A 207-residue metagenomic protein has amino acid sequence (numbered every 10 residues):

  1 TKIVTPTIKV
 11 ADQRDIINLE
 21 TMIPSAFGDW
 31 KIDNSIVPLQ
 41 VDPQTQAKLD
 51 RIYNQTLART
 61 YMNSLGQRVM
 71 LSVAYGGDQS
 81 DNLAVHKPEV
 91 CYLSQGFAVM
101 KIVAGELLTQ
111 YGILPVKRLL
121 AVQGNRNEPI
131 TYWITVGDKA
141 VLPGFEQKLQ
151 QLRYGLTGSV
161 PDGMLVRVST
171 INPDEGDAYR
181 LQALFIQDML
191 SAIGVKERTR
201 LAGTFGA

Functional and structural regions predicted by a protein language model:
V4-I23: Alpha-helical transmembrane signal-anchor/signal-peptide segments
P6, R14-D15, P43-Q46, V103-G105 (+1 more regions): Short secondary-structure boundary micro-motifs
N18-D50: Short extracytoplasmic
K48-L184, D188, A192-T204: A cross-kingdom signal targeting lumenal/periplasmic-facing segments of multi-pass membrane and secretory-pathway
